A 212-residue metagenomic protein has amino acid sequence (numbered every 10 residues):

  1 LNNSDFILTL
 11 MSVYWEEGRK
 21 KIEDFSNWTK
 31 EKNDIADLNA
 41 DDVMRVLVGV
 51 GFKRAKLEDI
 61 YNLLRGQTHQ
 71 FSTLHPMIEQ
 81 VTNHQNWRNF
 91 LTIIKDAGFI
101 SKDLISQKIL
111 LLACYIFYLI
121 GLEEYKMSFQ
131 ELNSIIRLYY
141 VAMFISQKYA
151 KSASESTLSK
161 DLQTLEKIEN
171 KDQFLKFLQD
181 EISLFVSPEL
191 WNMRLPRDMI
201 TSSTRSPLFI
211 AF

Functional and structural regions predicted by a protein language model:
L1-E123: Polyanionic (Asp/Glu-rich) segments that form extended negatively charged tracts
E16-E17, E23, E31, E58 (+9 more regions): Glutamate identity and glutamate-enriched acidic tracts
Q67-T68, H84, R88-D96, I100-D103 (+2 more regions): Mixed-charge, low-complexity interaction segments
F144-F212: Intrinsically disordered, low-complexity N-proximal targeting/linker segments that flank membranes
